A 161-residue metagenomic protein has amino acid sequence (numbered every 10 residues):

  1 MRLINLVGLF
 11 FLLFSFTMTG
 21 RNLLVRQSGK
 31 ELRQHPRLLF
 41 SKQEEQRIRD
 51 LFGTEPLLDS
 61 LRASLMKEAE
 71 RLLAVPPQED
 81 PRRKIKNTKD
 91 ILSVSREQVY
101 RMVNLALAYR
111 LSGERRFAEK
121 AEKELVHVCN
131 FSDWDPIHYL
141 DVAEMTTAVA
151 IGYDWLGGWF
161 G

Functional and structural regions predicted by a protein language model:
M1-Q27: Bacterial Sec-dependent N-terminal signal peptides
L3-N5, Q34, L107: A generic hydrophobic-helix recognition signal that picks specific residues within alpha-helical hydrophobic
N22-I48: N-terminal pre-domain segments of enzymes
R37, E44, I48-G53, L58-M66 (+2 more regions): Aromatic-lined, polymer-binding surfaces characteristic of secreted/periplasmic polysaccharide-degrading enzymes
